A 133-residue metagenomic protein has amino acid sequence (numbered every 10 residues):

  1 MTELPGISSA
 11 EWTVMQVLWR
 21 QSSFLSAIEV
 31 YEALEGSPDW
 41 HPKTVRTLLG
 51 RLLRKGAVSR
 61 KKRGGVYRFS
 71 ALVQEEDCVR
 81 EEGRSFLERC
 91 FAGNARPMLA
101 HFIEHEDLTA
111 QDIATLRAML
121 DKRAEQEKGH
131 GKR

Functional and structural regions predicted by a protein language model:
M1-V17, Q21, D77, Q126: Short alpha-helical segments that sit at the start of domains
G6-A10, R63-E82: Short, cationic-aromatic polyanion-contact patches
F24-L34: Short acidic, hydrophobic short linear motifs in intrinsically disordered regions
R46-G50: Short, hydrophobic-biased segments on the C-terminal half of alpha helices that form "recognition helices"
G56: Glycine-centered, phosphate/nucleic-acid-interacting loop/turn motifs that mediate DNA/RNA or nucleotide
R60: Short beta-strand "wing" residues that participate in macromolecule-binding interfaces
Q74-A100: Conserved segment of winged-helix/HTH DNA-binding domains
E104-R133: C-terminal regulatory/oligomerization modules of transcriptional regulators
